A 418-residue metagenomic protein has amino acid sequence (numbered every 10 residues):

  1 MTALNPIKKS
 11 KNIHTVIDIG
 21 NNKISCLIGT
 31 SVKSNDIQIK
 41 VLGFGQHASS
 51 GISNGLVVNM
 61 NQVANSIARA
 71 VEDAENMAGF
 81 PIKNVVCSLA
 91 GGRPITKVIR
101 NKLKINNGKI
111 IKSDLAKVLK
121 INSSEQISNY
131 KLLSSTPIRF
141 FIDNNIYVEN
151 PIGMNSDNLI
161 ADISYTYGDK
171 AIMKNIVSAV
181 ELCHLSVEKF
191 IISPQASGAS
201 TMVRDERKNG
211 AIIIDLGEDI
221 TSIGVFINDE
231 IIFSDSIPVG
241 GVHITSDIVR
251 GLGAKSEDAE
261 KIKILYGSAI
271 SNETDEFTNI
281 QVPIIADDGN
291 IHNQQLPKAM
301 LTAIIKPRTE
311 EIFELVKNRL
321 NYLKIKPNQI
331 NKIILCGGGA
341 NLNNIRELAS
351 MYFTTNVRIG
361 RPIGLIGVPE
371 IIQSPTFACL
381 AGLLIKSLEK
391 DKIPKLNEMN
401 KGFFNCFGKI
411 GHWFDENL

Functional and structural regions predicted by a protein language model:
M1-K23, L27-I213, E230-I232, G241 (+7 more regions): Nucleotide/phosphate-binding catalytic cleft detector across ATP-hydrolyzing and phosphate-transferring enzymes
C87-G92, L216, K332-N341: Glycine-rich beta-strand-to-loop/alpha-helix junction loops that act as flexible
I111, I237-L252, I345-R346, F353-V357 (+1 more regions): Gly/Ser/Thr-rich active-site loops/lids in small-molecule metabolic enzymes that frequently grip phosphoryl groups
N209-G251: Glycine-rich phosphate-binding loop of actin/hexokinase-like ATP-binding domains
G240, I244, N341, T376-L380: Catalytic-loop motifs flanking and including active-site residues across diverse enzymes
N290-G367, I372: C-terminal structural cap/anchor segments
